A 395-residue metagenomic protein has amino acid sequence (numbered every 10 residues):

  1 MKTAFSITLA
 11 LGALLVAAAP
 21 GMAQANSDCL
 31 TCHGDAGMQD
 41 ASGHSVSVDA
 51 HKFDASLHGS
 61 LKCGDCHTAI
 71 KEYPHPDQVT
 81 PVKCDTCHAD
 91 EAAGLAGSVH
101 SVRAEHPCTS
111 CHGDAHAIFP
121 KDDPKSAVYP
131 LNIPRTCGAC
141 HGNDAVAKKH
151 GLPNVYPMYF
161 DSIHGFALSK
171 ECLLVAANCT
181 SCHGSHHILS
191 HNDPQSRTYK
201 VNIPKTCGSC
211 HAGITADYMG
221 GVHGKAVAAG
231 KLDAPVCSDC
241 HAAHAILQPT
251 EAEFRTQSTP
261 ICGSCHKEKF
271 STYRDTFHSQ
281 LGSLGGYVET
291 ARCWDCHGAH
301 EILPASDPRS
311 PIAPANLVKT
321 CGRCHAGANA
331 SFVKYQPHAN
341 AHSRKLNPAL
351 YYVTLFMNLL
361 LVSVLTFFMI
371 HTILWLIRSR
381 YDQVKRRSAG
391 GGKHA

Functional and structural regions predicted by a protein language model:
M1-I7: Positively charged n-region of N-terminal signal peptides that target proteins for export
F5, A19-A395: Short sequence/structural segments immediately N-terminal
T8-A18: Bacterial N-terminal signal peptides
